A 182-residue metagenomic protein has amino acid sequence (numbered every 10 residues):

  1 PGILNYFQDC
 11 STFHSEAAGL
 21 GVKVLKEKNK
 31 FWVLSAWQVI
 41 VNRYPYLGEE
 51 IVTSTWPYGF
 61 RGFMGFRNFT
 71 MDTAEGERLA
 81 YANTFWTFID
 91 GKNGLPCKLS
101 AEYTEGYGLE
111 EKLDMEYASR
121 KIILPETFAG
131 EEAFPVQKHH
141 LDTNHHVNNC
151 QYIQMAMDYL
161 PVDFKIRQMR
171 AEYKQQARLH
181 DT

Functional and structural regions predicted by a protein language model:
P1-S54, Y58-T182: Terminal targeting signals and extreme-terminal segments of soluble enzymes
